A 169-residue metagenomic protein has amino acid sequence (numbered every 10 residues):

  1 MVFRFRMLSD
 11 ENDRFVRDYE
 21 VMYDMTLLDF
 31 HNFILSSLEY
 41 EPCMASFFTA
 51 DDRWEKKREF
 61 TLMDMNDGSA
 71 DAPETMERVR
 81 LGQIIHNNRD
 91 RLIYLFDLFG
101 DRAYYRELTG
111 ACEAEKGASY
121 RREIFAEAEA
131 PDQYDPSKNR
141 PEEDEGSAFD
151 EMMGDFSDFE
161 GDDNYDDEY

Functional and structural regions predicted by a protein language model:
M1-Y169: Short linear regulatory motifs enriched in tryptophan with gly/pro/ser
